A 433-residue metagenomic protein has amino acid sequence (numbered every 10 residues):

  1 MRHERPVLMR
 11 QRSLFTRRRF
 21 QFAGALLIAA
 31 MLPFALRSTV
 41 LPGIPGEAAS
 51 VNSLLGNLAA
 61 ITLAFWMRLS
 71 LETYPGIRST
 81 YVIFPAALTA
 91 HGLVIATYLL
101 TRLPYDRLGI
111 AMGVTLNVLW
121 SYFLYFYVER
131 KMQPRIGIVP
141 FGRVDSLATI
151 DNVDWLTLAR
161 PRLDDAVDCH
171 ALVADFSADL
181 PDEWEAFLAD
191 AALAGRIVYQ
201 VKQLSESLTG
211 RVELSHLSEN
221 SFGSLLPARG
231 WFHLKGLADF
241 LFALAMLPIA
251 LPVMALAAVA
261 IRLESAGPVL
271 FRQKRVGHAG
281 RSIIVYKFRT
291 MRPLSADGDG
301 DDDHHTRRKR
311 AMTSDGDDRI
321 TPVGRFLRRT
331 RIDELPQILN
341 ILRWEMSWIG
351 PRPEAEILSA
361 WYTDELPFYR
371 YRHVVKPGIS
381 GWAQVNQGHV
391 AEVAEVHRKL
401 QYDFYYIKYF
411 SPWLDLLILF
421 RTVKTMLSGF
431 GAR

Functional and structural regions predicted by a protein language model:
M1-A30, L36-S38, R68-R78, S121-L251: N-terminal hydrophobic signal-anchor/signal peptide
M1-R5, L366-R433: C-terminal terminal-structure detector
S38-E47: Short, hydrophobic transmembrane alpha-helix segments
A48-A60: Structural signature of hydrophobic alpha-helical transmembrane segments
A59-M132: Transmembrane alpha-helices and immediately adjacent membrane-cytoplasm interface residues in multi-pass integral
S205, V212, L270-R319, I379-K399: Short, glycine-rich, amphipathic interfacial segments at transmembrane boundaries or analogous
W231-G298, N340, P412, L417-R433: A hydrophobic, helix-centered structural microdomain
A311-K376, I418-M426: A short, structured surface patch at a secondary-structure boundary
